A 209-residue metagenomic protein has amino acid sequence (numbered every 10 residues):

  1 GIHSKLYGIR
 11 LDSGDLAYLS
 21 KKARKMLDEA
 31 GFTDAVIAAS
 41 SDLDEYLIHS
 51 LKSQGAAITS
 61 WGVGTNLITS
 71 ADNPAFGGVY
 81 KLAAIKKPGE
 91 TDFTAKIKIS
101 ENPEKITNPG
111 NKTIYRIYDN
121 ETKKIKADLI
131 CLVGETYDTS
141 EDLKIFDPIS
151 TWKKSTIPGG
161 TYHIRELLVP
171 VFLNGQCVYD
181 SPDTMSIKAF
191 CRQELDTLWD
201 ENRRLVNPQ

Functional and structural regions predicted by a protein language model:
G1-I37: Glycine- and Gly-Pro-enriched alpha-helical subdomains that act as flexible, kink-prone "lid/hinge" or packing modules
D15, D42-L43: Short beta->alpha linker loops
K25-A30, A35, L43-Q209: Gly/Ser/Thr/Ala-enriched C-terminal appendages of enzymes
